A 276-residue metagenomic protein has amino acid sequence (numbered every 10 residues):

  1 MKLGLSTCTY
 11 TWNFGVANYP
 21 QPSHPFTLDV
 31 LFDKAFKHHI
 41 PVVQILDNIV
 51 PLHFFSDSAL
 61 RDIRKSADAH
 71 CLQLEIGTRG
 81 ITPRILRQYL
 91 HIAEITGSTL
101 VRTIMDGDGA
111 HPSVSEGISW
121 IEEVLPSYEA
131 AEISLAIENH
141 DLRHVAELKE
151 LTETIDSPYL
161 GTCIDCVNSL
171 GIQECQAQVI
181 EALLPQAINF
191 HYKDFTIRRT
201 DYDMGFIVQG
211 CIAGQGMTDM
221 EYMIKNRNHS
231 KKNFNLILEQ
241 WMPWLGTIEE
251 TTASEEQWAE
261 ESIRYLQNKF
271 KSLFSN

Functional and structural regions predicted by a protein language model:
M1-I95, S157, E260-N276: N-terminal pre-domain/capping segments
L3-Y10, V43-I45, L72-T78, V101-T103 (+4 more regions): Hydrophobic faces of well-ordered beta-strands that scaffold small-molecule active sites in alpha/beta enzyme cores
L5, A35, A67, A93 (+7 more regions): Conserved, mostly hydrophobic/aromatic
T9-T11, D47-I49, G80-T82, M105-G109 (+4 more regions): Active-site-proximal loop/turn and secondary-structure-junction residues that shape catalytic pockets, frequently
H24-F26, S56-D62, R87, H91 (+4 more regions): Charged helix-capping and loop-helix junction motifs
V43, E123-M217: Acidic/histidine-rich catalytic cores of soluble enzymes
S58-T162: Active-site acidic/histidine proton-transfer and metal-coordination neighborhood in alpha/beta enzyme cores
Q215-S230: A short, acidic, amphipathic alpha-helical segment used as a generic capping/interface helix at domain edges
